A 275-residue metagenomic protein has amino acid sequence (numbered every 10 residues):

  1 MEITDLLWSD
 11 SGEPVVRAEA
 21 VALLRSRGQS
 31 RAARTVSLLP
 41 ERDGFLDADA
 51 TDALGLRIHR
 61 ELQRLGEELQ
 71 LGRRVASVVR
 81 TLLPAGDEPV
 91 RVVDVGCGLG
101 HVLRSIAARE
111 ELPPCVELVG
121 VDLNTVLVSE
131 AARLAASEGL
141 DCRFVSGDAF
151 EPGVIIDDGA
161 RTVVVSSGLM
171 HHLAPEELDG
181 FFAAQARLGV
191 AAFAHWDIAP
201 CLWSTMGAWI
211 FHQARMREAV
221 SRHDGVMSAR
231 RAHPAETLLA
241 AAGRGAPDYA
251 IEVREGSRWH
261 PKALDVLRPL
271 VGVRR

Functional and structural regions predicted by a protein language model:
M1-A48: N-terminal auxiliary segments of SAM/dcSAM-dependent transferases
F45-A48, D52-V78, L82-L83: Class I SAM-dependent methyltransferase Rossmann-like catalytic core, especially the SAM/SAH-binding loop
V93, L99-E151: Class I SAM-dependent methyltransferase SAM/SAH-binding core
E151-D158: Short conserved loop adjoining the S-adenosyl-L-methionine
V165: A conserved beta-strand element that flanks and buttresses the S-adenosyl-L-methionine
L173-Q185: A short, conserved alpha-helix within the catalytic core of class I
G189-A199: Conserved beta-strand signature within the Rossmann-like core of class I S-adenosyl-L-methionine
I198-A246: C-terminal alpha-helical "lid/dimerization" subdomain adjacent to the S-adenosyl-L-methionine
